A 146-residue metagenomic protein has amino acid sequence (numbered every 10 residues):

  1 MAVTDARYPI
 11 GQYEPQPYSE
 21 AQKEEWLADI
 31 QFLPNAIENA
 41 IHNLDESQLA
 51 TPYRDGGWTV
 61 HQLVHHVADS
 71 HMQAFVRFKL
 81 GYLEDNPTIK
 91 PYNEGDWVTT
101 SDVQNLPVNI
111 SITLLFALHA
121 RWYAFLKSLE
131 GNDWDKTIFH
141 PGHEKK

Functional and structural regions predicted by a protein language model:
M1-W58, M72-K146: Aromatic-glycine hotspot motif
H66: Histidine-centered divalent metal-coordination motifs
